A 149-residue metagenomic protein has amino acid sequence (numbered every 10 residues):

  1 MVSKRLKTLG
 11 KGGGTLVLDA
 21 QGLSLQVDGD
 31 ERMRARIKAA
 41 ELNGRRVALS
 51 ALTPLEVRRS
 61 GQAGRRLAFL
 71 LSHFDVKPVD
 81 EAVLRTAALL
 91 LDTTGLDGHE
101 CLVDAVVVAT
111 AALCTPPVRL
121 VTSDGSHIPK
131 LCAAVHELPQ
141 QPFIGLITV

Functional and structural regions predicted by a protein language model:
M1-K11, C114-V149: Acidic, PIN/NYN-like endoribonuclease modules and their adjacent C-terminal/linker elements
M1-L49, R59-S72, T148: Short, well-structured N-terminal submotif of metal-dependent ribonuclease cores
G22-L23, T53, V83, V106-V107 (+1 more regions): Alpha-helix capping/helix-boundary segments
Q26, S60, A87, K130-L131: Residues that scaffold the ATP/ADP-binding catalytic core of kinase and kinase-like folds
L49, P78, L102, T122-S123: Short beta-strand scaffold positions
V57, E100-R119: Acidic, metal-associated active-site segment
D75-L96: Acidic catalytic patch
